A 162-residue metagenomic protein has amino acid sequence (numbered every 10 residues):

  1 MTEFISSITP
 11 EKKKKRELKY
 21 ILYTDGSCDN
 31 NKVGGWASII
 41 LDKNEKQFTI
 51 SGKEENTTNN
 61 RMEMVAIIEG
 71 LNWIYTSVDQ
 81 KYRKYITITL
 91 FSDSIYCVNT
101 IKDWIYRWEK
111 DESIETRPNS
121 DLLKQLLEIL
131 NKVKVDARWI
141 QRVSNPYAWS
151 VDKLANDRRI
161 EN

Functional and structural regions predicted by a protein language model:
T2-M62, N72-W73, K153, D157 (+1 more regions): RNase H-like nuclease fold core
S27-N31, L71-L154, R159: RNase H catalytic domain
E63, I67: Short, conserved alpha-helix that lines the donor NDP-sugar binding/gating region of sugar-transfer enzymes
